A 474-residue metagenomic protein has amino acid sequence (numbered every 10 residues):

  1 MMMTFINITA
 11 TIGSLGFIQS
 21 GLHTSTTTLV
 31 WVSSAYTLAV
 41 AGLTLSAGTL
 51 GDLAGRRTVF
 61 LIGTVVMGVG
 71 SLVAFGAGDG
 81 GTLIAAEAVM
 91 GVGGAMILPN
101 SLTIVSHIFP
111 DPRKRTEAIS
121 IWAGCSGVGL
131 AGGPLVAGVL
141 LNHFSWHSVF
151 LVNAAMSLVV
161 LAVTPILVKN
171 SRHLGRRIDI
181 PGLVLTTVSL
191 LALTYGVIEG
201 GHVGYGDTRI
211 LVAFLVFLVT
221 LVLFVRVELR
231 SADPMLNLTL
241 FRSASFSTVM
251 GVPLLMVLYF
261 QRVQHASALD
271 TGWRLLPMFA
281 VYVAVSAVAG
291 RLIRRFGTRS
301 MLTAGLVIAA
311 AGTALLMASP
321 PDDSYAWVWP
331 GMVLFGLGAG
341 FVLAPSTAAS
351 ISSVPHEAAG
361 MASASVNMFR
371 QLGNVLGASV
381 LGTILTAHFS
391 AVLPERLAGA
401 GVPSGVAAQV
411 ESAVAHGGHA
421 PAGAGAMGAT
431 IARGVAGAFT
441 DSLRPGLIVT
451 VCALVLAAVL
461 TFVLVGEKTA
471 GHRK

Functional and structural regions predicted by a protein language model:
M1-I166, V288, F296, V307 (+1 more regions): Transmembrane-helix bundle of Major Facilitator Superfamily
M2-A39, S145, G206-A213, T220-E357: Transmembrane core module of solute transporters
G16, S20, L102, L141-N142 (+6 more regions): Juxtamembrane/transmembrane-helix interface segments of polytopic membrane transporters
G48-T49, G138, T194, L258 (+4 more regions): Small-residue-mediated transmembrane helix hinge/kink sites in multi-pass secondary transporters
V105-T116, H265, I351-A359: Paired intracellular helix-loop junctions of major facilitator superfamily
A154-R172, T187-E199, V216-S231, A457-V465: C-terminal membrane-cytosol helix-exit motif in multi-pass small-molecule transporters
V159, S365, F369-G466, K474: Hydrophobic transmembrane architecture of multi-pass small-molecule transporters
V159-V188, L229-S245, R294-R295, E357 (+1 more regions): Flexible interhelical linker loops that connect adjacent transmembrane helices in multi-pass membrane transporters
